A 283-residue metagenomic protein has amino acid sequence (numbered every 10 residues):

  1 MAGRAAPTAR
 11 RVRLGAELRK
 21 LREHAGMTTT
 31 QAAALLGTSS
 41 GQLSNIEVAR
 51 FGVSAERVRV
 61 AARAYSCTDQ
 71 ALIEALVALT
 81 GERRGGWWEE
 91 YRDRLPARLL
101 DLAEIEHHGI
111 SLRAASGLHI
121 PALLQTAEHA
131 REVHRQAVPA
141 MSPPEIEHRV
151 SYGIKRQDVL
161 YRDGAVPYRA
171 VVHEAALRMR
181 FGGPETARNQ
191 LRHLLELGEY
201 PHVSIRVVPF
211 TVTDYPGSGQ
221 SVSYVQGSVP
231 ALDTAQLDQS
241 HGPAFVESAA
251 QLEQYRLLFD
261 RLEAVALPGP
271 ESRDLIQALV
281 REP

Functional and structural regions predicted by a protein language model:
M1-A16, H24, T29-A34, V48 (+3 more regions): Interdomain hinge/linker segments and adjacent boundary elements that couple functional modules
M27, T38, V203: Short glycine/serine/threonine/alanine-rich loop segments
T30, S40-Q42: Key DNA-contact positions within bacterial/archaeal DNA-binding proteins
Q42-E47, A244: A ubiquitous short alpha-helical element
G164, F181-P283: C-terminal regulatory/effector modules of DNA-binding transcriptional regulators
